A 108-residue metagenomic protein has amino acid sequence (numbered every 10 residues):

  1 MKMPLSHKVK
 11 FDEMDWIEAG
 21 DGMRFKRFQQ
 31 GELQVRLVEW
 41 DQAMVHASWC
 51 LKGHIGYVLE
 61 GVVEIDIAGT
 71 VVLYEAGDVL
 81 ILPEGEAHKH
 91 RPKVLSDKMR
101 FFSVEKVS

Functional and structural regions predicted by a protein language model:
M1-L37: A short, N-terminal "cap"/entry segment at the start of jelly-roll beta-barrel domains of the cupin/DSBH fold
R27, V35-E39, I55, V79-I81 (+1 more regions): Conserved hydrophobic/aromatic beta-strand scaffold that supports enzyme active sites
G31-C50, E84-G85: Conserved short histidine dyad/triad with adjacent acidic residue
L33, A43, E60-V62, G69 (+1 more regions): A generic structural motif
W49-I65: Short, conserved beta-strand element in jelly-roll/cupin
V62-E64, V71, K98: Structural motif
G69-G85: Short acidic-glycine-tyrosine-enriched beta hairpin
E84-S108: Ligand-binding loop in jelly-roll beta-barrel domains
